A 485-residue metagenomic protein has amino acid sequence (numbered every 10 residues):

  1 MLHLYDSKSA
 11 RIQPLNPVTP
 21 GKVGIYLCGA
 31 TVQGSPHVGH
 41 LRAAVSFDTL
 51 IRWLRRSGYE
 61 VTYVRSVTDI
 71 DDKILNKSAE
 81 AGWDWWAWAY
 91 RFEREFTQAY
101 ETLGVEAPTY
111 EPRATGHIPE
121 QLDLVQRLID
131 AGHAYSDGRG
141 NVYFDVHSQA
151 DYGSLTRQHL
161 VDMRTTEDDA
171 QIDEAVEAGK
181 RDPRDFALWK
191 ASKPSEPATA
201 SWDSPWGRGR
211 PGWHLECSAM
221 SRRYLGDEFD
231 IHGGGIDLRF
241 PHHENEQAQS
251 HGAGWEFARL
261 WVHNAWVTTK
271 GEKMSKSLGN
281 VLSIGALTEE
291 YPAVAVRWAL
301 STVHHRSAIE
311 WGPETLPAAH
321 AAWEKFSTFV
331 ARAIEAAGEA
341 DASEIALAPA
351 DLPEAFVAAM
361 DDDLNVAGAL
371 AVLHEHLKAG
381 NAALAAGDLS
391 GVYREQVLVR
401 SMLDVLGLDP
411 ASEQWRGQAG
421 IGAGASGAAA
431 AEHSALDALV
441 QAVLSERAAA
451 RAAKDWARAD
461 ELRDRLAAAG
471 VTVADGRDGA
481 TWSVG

Functional and structural regions predicted by a protein language model:
M1-Q33, D48, P119-A336: Alpha-helical recognition segments enriched in aromatics with Gly/Pro capping that present substrate-recognition
S9-P14, V18-E106, W482: N-terminal, positively charged nucleic-acid-binding surface of large information/translation enzymes
R55, E101, I129-D130, V262 (+1 more regions): Alpha-helix C-terminal capping/helix-coil junction sites
Y59, H133, V471: Short phosphate-binding/catalytic loops that engage adenosine nucleotides
V67-D72, R94-F96, E106-Q121, R139-S148 (+1 more regions): Short, glycine/charge-rich beta-strand/loop segments that flank catalytic centers and engage negatively charged groups
A107, D137-R139, D475-G479: Short Gly/Ser/Thr- and Asp/Glu-enriched loop/turn motifs at secondary-structure junctions
K273-M274, V281-G485: Structural preference for alpha-helix termini/caps and helix-kink/transition segments
